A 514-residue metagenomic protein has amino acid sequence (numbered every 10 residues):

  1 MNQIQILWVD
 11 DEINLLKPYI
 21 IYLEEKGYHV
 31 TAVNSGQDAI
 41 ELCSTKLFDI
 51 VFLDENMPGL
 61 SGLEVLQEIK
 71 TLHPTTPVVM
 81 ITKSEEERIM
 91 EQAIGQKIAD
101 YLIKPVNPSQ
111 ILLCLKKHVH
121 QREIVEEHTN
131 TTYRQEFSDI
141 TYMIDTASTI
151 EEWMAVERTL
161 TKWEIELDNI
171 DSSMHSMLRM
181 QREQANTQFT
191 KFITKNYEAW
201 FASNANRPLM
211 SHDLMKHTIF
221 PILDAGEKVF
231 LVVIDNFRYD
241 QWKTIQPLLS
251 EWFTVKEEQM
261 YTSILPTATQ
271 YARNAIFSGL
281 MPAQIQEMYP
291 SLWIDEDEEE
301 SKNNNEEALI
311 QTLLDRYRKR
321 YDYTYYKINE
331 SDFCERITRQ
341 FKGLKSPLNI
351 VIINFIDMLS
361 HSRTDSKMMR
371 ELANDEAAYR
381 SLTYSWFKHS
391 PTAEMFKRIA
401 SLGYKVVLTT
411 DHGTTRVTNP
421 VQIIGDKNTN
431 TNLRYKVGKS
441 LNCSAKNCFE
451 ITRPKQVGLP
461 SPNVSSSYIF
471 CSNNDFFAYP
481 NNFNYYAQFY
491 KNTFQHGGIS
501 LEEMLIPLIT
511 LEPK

Functional and structural regions predicted by a protein language model:
D11-E12, I21-Y22, N56, R88-E91 (+4 more regions): Feature captures the catalytic ectodomains and active-site-proximal regions of enzymes that hydrolyze or transfer
I13-T31: Two-component/phosphorelay signaling modules centered on CheY-like receiver
N34-D38, S61-E64: Acidic catalytic/metal-coordinating carboxylates
L47-F52: Active-site beta3 strand of CheY-like receiver
D54, T82: Active-site residues of response regulator receiver
G62, A93-A99: As written
L63-P74: Short amphipathic alpha-helix used as the core "switch/output" element in two-component signaling
K104: A Lys-centered signature of the CheY-like receiver
